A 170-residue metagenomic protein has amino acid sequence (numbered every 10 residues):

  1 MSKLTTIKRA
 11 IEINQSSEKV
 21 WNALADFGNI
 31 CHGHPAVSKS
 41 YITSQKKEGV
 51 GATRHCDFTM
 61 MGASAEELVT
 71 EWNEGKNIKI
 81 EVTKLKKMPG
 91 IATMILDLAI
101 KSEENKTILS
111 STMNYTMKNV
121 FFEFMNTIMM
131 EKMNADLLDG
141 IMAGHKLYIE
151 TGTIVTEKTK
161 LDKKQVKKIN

Functional and structural regions predicted by a protein language model:
M1-S44, V166-N170: Hydrophobic ligand-binding cavity/cleft-lining segments
R9-I11, C56, A65-E71, M94-S102: Hydrophobic/aromatic beta-strand elements that line small-molecule binding cavities or substrate pockets in beta-rich
N14-E18, T70-N77, A99-S110: A short, structured loop/turn motif at beta-sheet edges
E18-W21, D139, A143: Amphipathic alpha-helical segments that line or abut small-molecule/effector binding pockets and mediate allosteric
H34-P35, V50, T93: Hydrophobic, well-ordered secondary-structure segments that either form specific early membrane-associated helices used
Y41-P89, I108, G140-K163, K167-N170: Glycine-rich portal/gate segments that line the openings of hydrophobic small-molecule binding cavities
L85-D139, L147, T156-K158: Beta-strand/loop substructures that line and gate deep hydrophobic ligand-binding cavities in soluble
